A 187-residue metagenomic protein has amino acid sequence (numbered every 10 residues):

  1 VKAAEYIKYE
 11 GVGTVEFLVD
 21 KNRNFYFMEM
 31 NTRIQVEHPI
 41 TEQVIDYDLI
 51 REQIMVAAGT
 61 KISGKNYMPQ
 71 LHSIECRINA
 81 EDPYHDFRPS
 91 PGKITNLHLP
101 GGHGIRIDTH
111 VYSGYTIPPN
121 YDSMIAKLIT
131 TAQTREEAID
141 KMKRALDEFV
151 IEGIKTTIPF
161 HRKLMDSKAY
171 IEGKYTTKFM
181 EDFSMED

Functional and structural regions predicted by a protein language model:
V1-D187: ATP-dependent carboxylate activation and anion-phosphoryl transfer catalytic cores that bind Mg-ATP to form
